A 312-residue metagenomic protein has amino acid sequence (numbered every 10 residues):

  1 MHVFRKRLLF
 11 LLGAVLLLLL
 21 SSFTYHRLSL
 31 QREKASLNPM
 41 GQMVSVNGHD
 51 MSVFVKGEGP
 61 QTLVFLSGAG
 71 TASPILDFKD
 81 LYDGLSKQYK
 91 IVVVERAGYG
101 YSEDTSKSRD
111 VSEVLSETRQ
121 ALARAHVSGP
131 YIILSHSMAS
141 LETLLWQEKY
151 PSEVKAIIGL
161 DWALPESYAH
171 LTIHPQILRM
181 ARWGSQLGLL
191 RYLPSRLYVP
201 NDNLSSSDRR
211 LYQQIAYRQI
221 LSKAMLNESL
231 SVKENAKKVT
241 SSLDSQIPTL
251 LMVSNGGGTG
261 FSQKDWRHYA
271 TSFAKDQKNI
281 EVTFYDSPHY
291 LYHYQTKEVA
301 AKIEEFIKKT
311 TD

Functional and structural regions predicted by a protein language model:
H2-L63, K87-Y89, K308-D312: Alpha/beta-hydrolase fold catalytic core
S52-Y101: Conserved HGGG/HGGXW glycine-rich cap/lid loop of the alpha/beta-hydrolase fold
V93-I132: Active-site loop/oxyanion-hole signature of alpha/beta-hydrolase fold enzymes
I133-S135, L160: Short beta-strand immediately N-terminal to the catalytic nucleophile in serine-hydrolase-like folds
S135-A139, T143: Gly/Ala-rich beta-loop-alpha elbow adjacent to hydrolase catalytic centers
I158-Q186: Flexible "cap/lid" loop of the alpha/beta hydrolase fold
S205-D276: Conserved serine/cysteine hydrolase catalytic core
S287-T296: Catalytic histidine-centered segment of alpha/beta-hydrolase-like enzymes
